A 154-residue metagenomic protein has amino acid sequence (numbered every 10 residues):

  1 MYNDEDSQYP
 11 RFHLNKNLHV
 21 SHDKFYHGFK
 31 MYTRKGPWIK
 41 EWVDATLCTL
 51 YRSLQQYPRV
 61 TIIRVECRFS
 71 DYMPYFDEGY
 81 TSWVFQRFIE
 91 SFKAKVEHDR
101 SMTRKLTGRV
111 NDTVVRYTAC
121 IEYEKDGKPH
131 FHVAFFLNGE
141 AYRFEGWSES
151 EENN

Functional and structural regions predicted by a protein language model:
M1-Y57: Long, contiguous juxta-domain segments that are non-catalytic but functionally important
Y26, T33, D71, G139-A141: Feature marks short, surface-exposed loop/turn motifs that line or immediately flank catalytic pockets and channel
I39, T81-F85, N138: Alpha-helix initiation/capping motif
T49-Y123: Signature for HUH/AEP ssDNA processing cores
T61-E66, H130-V133, G146: N-terminal, helix-rich and Lys/Arg-enriched segments in bacterial and organellar proteins
R116-Y142: Histidine-centered divalent-metal-coordination microenvironment in nucleic-acid enzymes
L137-N154: Helical (often loop-to-helix) elements that flank the catalytic cores of nucleotide-handling enzymes
